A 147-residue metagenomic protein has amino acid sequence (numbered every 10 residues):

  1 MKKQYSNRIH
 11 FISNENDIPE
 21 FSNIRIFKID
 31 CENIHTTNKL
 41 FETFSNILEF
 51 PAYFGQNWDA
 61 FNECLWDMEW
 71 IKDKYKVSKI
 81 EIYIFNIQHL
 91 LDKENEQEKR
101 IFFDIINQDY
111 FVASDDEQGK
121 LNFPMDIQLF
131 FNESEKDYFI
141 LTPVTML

Functional and structural regions predicted by a protein language model:
M1-L48, A52, I71-L147: N-terminal intrinsically disordered, low-complexity segments enriched in P/E/S/T
F54-W58: A short, aromatic/hydrophobic, helix- or strand-capping loop or linear motif that either lines the entrance/gate
